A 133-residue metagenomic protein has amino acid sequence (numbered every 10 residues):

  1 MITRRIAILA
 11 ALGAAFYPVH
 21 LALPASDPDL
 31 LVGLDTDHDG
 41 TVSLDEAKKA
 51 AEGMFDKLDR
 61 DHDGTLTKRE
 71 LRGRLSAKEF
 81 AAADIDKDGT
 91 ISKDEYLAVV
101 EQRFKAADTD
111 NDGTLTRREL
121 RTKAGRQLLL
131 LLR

Functional and structural regions predicted by a protein language model:
R4-I8: N-terminal export leaders
L9-Y17: Bacterial N-terminal signal peptides
L21-K57, K68-A82, K93, L97-R103 (+2 more regions): EF-hand Ca2+-binding helix-loop-helix modules
D35-D39, D59-D63, D84-D88, D108-D112: Acidic carboxylate motifs that coordinate Ca2+ or other divalent cations, activating on Asp/Glu
L66-K68, G89-S92, T114-E119: Short, solvent-exposed cationic patches
A106-R133: A charged, solvent-exposed segment within the mature domains of Sec-exported extracytoplasmic proteins
